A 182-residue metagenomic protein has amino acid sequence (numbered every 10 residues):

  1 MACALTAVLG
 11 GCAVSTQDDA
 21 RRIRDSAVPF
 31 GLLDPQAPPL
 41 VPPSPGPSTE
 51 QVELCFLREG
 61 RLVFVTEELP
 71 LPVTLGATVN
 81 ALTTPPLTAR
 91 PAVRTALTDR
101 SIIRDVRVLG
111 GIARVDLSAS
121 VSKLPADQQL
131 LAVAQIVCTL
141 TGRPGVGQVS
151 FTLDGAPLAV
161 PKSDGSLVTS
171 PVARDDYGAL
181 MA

Functional and structural regions predicted by a protein language model:
M1-A182: Bimodal "functional hotspot" detector
